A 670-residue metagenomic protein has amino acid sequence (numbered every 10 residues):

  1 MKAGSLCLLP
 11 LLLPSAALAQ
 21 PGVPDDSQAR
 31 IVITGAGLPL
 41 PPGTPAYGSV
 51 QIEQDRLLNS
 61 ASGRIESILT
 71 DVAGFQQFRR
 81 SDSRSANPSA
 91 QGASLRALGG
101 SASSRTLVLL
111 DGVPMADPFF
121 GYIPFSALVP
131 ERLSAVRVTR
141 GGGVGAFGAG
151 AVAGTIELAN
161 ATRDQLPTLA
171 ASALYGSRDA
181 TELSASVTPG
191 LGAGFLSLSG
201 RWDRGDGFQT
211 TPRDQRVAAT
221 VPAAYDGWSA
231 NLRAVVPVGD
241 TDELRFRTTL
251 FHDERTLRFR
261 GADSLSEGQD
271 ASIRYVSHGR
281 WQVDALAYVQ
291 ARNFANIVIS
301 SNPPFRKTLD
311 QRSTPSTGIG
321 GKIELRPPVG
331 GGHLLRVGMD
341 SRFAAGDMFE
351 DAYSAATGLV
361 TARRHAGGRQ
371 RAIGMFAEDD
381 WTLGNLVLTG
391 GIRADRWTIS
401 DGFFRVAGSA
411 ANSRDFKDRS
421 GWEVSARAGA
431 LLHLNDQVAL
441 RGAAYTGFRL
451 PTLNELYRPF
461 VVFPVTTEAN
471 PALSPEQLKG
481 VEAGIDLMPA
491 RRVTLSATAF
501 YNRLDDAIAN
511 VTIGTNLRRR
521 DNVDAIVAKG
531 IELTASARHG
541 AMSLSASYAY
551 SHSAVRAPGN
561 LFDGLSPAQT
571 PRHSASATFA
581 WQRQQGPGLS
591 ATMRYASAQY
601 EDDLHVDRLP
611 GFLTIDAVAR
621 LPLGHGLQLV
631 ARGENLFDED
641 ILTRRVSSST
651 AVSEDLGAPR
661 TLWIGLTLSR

Functional and structural regions predicted by a protein language model:
I65-I68, Q91-A97, L109-D111, I123-S126 (+2 more regions): N-terminal periplasmic accessory domains that precede and gate Gram-negative outer-membrane beta-barrel machines
E66, T70-V113: Extracytoplasmic beta-strand/coil segments of soluble accessory domains associated with Gram-negative outer-membrane
V113-R140: Short acidic/polar hinge/loop motifs at secondary-structure boundaries that mediate gating or recognition
V144-G145, E157, D164-L166, A170-L174 (+1 more regions): Periplasmic-side early beta-strands and strand-to-turn transitions of outer-membrane beta-barrels
G261-G279, D310-G318, R364-A372, F416-G429 (+8 more regions): Outer-membrane beta-barrel signature, preferentially recognizing the C-terminal barrel domain of Gram-negative
A291-A295, A345-A356, T398-S409, D418 (+7 more regions): Surface-exposed extracellular loop regions of Gram-negative outer-membrane beta-barrel proteins, predominantly
L334-A439, L450: Signature of Gram-negative outer-membrane beta-barrel scaffolds
T382, V387-L388, V493-L504, D521-D603 (+2 more regions): Gram-negative outer-membrane beta-barrel transporters
